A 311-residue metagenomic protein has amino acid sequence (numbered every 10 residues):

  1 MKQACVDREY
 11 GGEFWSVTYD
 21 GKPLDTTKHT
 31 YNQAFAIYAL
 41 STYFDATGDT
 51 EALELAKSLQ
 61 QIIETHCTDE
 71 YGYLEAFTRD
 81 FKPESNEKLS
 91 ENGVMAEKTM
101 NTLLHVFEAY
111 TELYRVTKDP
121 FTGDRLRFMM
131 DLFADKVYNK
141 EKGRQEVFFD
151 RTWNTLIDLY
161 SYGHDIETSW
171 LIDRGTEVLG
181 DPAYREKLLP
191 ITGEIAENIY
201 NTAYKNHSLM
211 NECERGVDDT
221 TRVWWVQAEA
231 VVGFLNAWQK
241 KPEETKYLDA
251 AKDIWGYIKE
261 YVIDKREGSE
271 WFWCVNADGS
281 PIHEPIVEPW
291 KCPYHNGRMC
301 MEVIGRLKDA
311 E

Functional and structural regions predicted by a protein language model:
M1-E311: Glycan-recognition and catalytic cores of secretory/periplasmic carbohydrate-active enzymes
